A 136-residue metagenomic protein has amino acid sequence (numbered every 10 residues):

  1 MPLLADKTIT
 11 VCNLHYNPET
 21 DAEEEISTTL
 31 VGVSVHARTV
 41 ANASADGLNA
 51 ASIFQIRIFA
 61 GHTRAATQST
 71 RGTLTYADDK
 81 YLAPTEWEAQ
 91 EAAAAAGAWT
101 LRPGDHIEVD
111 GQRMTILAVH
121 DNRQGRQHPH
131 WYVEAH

Functional and structural regions predicted by a protein language model:
M1-N17: N-terminal intrinsically disordered, low-complexity, charge/repeat-rich segments that act as generic
P18-H136: Short, conserved turn/kink motifs that form compact alpha/beta structural patches or helix kinks used as
